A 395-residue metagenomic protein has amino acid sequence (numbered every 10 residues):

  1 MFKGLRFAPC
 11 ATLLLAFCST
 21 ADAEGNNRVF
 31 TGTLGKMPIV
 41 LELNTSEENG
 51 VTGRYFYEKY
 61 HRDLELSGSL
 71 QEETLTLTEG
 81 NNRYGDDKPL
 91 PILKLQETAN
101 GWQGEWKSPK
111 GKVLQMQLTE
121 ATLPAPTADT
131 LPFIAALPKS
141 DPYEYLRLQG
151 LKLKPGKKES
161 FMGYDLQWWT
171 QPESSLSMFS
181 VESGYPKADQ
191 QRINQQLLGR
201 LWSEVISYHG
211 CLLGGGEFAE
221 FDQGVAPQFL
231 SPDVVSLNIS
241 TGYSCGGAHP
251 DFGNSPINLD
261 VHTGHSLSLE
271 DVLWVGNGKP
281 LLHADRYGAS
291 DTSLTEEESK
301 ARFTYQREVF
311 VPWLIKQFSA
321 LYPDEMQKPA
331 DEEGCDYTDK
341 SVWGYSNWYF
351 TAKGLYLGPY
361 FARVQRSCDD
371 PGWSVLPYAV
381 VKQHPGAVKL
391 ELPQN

Functional and structural regions predicted by a protein language model:
M1-C10: Bacterial N-terminal signal peptides that target proteins for export
A16-T20: N-terminal signal peptide c-region/cleavage motif recognized by signal peptidases
E24-T98, W106: Central antiparallel beta-sheet cores of small beta-barrel/beta-sandwich binding domains
E58-T74, G101, E105-K139, F252-N258: Edge beta-strand at a domain terminus
S67-L70, F252-L267, P371-Q394: A short, surface-exposed beta-strand/turn
A99, K110-V113, Q117-T127, L230-A289: Contiguous hydrophobic, core-forming segments of folded domains
P124-S236, S240-S244, K340, G344-Y345 (+2 more regions): Active-site acidic/histidine clusters and adjacent loop/turn architecture that either coordinate catalytic ions
P256-E332: Short helix-loop boundary/capping segments
